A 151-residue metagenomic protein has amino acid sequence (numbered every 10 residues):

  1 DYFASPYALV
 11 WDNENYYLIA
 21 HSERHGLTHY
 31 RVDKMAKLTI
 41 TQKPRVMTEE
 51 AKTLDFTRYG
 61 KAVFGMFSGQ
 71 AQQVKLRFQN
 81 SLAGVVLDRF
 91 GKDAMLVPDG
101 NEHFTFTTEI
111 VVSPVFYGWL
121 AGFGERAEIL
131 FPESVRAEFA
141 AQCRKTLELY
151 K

Functional and structural regions predicted by a protein language model:
D1-G65, Q70-K75: Core beta-strand-centered patch of the WYL/Sm-like small regulatory domain
R58-K151: Polybasic (Lys/Arg-rich)
